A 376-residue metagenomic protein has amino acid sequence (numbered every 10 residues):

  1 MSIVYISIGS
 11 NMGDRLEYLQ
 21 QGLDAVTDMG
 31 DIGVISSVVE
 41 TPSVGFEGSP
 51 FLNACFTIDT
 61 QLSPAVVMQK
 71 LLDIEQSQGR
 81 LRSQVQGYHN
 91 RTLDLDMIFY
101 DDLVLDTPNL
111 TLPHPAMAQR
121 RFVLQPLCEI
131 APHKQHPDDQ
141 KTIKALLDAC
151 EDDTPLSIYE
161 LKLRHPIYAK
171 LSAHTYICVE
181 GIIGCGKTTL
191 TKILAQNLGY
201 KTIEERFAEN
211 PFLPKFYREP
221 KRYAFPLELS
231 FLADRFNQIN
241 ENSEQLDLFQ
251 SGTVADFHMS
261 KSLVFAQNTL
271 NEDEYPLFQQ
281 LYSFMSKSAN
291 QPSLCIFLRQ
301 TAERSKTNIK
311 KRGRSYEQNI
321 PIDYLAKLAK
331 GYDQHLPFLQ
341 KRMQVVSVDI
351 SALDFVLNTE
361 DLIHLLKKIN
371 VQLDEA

Functional and structural regions predicted by a protein language model:
E17, Q21-P64: Short, surface-exposed acidic-centric catalytic microdomains
S36, V44-P50, M68, D73-K170: Flexible, gly/pro- and Lys/Arg-enriched active-site loops
Y159-H174, T307-A376: NTP-dependent small-molecule kinase module
K187: Conserved lysine of the Walker
L190-T191, A195: Post-Walker A alpha-helix
Q196-D234: Conserved substrate/cofactor phosphate-moiety recognition/catalytic segment in nucleotide-dependent phosphotransferases
P226-N290: Glycine-rich phosphate-binding loop used to anchor ATP phosphates in small-molecule kinases, encompassing both
S262-G331: A glycine- and Lys/Arg-enriched "phosphate-lid" helix/loop adjacent to the NTP-binding pocket of small-molecule kinases
